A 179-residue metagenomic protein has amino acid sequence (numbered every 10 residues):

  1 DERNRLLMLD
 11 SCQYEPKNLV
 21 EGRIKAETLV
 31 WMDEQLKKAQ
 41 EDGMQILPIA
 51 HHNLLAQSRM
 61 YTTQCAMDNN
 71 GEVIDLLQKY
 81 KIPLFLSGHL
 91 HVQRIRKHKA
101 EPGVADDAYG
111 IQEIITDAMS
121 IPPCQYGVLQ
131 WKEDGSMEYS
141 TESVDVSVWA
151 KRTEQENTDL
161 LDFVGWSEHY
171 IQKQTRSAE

Functional and structural regions predicted by a protein language model:
D1, R5-M8, N18-Q112: His/acidic metal-ligating clusters that form di-metal
D1-D10, I171-E179: Extended, charge-rich helix/loop segments that form flexible, surface "patches" used to engage negatively charged
E2-R3, E41, I121, E133-G135: Short strand-connecting beta-turns/loops that link adjacent beta-strands
S11-C12, H52-N53, G88-L90, D117-M119 (+1 more regions): Active-site metal-binding loops of divalent metal-dependent hydrolases
T63-Q64, M119-P122: Acidic-and-aromatic substrate-binding clefts and catalytic sites of carbohydrate-active enzymes
D107-S120, V128-W131: Active-site-adjacent helix-turn-beta-strand microarchitecture at beta-sheet edges that either contains or buttresses
P123-V128, W149-K151: Short, charged, surface-exposed secondary-structure boundary motifs
K132-E179: A short C-terminal boundary segment appended to hydrolase-like catalytic domains
